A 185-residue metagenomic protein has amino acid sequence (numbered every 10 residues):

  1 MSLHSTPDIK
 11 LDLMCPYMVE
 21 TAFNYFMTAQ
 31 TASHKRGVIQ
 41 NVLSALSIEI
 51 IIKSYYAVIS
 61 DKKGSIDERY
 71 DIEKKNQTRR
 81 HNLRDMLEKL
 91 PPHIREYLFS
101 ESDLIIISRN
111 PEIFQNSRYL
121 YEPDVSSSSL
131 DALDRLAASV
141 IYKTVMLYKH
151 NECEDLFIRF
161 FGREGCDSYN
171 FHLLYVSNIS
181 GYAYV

Functional and structural regions predicted by a protein language model:
M1-L3, T28-A29: Charged/polar interaction segments and conserved charged motifs
S2-L13, F23, S60-V185: Long, charged low-complexity segments
D8-S33, K53, A57: Short, contiguous, well-structured surface segments enriched in hydrophobic/aromatic residues
M18, L43-S44, I106: Amphipathic alpha-helix face/heptad-repeat signature
Y25-T28, L43, D103: Short, hydrophobic/aromatic alpha-helical segments in well-folded domains
Q30, G37-I59: Short, hydrophobic, well-ordered secondary-structure elements
H34-V38, K63-I66: Short, surface-exposed loop/turn segments at secondary-structure junctions
R36-Q40, S126-S129: Residue-level recognition of alpha-helical structural elements
